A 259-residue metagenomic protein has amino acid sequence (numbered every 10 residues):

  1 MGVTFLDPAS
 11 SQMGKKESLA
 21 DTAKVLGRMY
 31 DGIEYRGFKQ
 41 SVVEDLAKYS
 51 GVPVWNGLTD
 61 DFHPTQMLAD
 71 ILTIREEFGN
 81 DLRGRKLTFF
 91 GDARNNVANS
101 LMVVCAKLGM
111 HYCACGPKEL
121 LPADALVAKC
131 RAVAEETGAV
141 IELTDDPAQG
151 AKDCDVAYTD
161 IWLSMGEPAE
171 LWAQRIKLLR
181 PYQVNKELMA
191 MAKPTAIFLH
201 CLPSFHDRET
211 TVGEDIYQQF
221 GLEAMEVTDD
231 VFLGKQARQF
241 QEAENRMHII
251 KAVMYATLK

Functional and structural regions predicted by a protein language model:
M1-R75: Phosphate/diphosphate ligand-binding glycine-rich loop within oxidoreductases
Y30, S50, D153-C154, T195-A196 (+1 more regions): Short, well-ordered alpha-helix to beta-strand connector turns
L46, V104, L188, D230-V231: Hydrophobic/aromatic ligand-binding patch that stacks against planar heteroaromatic rings of cofactors or nucleotides
G79-D160, M165-E167: Glycine-rich phosphate/diphosphate-binding loop of Rossmann-like nucleotide-binding domains
L82, A106, E187-A196, G234: Short, conserved loop/helix-junction motifs that constitute active-site signature segments in enzyme catalytic cores
A132-T228: Rossmann-like adenosine-cofactor binding region
D215-K259: C-terminal helix-to-coil terminal segments
